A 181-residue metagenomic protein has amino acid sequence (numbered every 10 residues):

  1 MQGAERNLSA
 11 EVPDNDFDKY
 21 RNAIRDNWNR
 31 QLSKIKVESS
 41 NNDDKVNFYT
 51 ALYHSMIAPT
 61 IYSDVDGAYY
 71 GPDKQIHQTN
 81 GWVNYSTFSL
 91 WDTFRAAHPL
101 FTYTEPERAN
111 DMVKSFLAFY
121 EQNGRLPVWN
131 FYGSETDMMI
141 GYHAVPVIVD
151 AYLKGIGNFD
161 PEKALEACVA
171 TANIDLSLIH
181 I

Functional and structural regions predicted by a protein language model:
M1-S39: Extended acidic/polar, glycine-enriched regions that form or flank non-catalytic beta-rich accessory modules
V12-P13, I35-S40, N84-S86, A97-T102 (+2 more regions): Second-shell loop/turn segments in exported
D18, D66-N80, P106-F131: Active-site-surrounding "flap" and adjacent substrate/cofactor-binding loops of secreted or lumenal enzymes, prototyped
E38-N84: Conserved oxyanion/phosphate-binding beta-strand-loop segments in alpha/beta enzyme cores
S39-D44, I61-G67, Y103-V113, L153-E166: Structural helix-adjacent loops and short alpha-helical linkers that scaffold large soluble proteins
D43-D44, V83-D92, D137-A144: Secondary-structure capping and boundary motifs in well-ordered enzyme cores
F48-S63, S86-A109, V149-K154: Alpha-helical support elements that line or immediately flank enzyme active sites and cofactor-binding pockets
I179-I181: Conserved small/polar residues in nucleotide/adenosyl-binding loops
